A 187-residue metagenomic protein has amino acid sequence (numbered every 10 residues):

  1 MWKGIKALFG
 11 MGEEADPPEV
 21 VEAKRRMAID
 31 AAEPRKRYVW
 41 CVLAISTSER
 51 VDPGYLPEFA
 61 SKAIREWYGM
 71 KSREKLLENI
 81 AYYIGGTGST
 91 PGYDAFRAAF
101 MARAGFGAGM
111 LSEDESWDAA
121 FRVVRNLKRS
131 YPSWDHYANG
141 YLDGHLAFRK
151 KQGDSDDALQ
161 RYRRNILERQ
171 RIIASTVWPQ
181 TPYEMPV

Functional and structural regions predicted by a protein language model:
W2-E113, W117, R122-V187: Polar/charged low-complexity regulatory segments
